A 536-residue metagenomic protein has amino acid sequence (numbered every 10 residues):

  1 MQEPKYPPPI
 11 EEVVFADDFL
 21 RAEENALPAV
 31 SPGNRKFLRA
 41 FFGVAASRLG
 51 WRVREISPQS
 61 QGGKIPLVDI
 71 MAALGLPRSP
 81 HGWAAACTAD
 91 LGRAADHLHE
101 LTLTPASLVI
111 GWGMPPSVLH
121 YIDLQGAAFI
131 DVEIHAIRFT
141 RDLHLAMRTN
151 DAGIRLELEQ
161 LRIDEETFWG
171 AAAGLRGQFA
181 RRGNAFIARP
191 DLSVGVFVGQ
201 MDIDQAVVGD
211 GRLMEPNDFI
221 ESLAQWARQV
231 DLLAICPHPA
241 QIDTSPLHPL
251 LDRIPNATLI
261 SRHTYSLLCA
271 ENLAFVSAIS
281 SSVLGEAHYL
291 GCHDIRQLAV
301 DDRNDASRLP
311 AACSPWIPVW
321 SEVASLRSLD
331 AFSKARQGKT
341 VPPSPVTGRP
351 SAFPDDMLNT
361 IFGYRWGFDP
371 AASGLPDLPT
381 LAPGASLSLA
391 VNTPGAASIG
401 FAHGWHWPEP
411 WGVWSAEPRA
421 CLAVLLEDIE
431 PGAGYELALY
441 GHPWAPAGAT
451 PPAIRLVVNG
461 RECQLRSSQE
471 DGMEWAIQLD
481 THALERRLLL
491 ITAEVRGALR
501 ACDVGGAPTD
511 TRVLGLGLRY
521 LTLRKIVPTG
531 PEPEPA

Functional and structural regions predicted by a protein language model:
M1-G92, Y364-P379, A447: N-terminal pre-catalytic "stem/leader" segment of glycosyltransferase-like enzymes
A26-G33, N184-P246: Conserved catalytic-core segment of nucleotide-activated headgroup transferases in glycan assembly
R52-H81, E221-I260: Catalytic donor nucleotide-activated moiety binding site of glycosyltransferases and closely related
D90-L98, P239-G285, Y289: Donor nucleotide-activated moiety binding/catalytic core segment of transferases that use nucleotide-activated donors
I110-H120, R262-R308: A donor-sugar binding/catalytic signature common to diverse glycosyltransferases and related nucleotide-sugar
H144-I187, N304-G384: Leloir-type glycosyltransferase catalytic cores
D377-G434, A445-P451, R496-A536: Glycan-recognition and processing domains
A449-R461: Short, surface-exposed beta-strand/strand-loop-strand elements in extracellular ectodomains
